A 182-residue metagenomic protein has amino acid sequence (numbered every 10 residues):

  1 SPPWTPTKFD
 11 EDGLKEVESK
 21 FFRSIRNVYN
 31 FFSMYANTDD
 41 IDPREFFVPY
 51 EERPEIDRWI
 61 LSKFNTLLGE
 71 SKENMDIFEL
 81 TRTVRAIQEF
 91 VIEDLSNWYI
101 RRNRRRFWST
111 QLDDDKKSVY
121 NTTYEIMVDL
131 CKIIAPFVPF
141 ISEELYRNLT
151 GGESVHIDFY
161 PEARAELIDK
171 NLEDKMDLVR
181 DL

Functional and structural regions predicted by a protein language model:
S1-R26, I60-G69, E73-Q88: Residue patterns forming the tRNA-binding/recognition surfaces of aminoacyl-tRNA synthetases and related DALR
S1-Y50, T150-S154: Catalytic adenosine-cofactor/nucleotide-binding cores of aminoacyl-tRNA synthetases and other
F9-S33, R85-Q88, N121-E143: Structured ligand/cofactor/substrate-binding pocket environments in proteins
D39-G69, R101-L182: Acidic, turn-prone loop/beta-hairpin segments
W98: Active-site-proximal binding-pocket segments
